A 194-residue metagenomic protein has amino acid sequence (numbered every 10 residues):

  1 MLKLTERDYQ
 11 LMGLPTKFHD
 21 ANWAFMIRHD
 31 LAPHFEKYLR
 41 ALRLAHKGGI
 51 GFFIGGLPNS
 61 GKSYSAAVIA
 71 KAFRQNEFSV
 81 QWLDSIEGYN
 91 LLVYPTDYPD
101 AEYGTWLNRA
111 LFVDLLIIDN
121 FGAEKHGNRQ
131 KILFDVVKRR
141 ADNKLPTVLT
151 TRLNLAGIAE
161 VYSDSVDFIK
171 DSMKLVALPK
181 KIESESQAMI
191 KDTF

Functional and structural regions predicted by a protein language model:
M1-K37, K174-V176, K180, S186-F194: A short, basic N-terminal segment
P33-E36, R74-F112: Short glycine-rich substrate-engagement loop in P-loop NTPases that contacts/grips substrate
A41-G49: Phosphate-binding P-loop
G48-A66: Walker A/P-loop nucleotide-binding motif
S63-F78: P-loop NTPase Walker A phosphate-binding motif
F78-S79, F112-L115, N143-L149: Loop/turn-to-beta-strand initiation segments
G88-P95, F121-F194: Replace "adjacent to P-loop NTPase cores in ATP/GTP-dependent enzymes" with "adjacent to NTP-binding cores
